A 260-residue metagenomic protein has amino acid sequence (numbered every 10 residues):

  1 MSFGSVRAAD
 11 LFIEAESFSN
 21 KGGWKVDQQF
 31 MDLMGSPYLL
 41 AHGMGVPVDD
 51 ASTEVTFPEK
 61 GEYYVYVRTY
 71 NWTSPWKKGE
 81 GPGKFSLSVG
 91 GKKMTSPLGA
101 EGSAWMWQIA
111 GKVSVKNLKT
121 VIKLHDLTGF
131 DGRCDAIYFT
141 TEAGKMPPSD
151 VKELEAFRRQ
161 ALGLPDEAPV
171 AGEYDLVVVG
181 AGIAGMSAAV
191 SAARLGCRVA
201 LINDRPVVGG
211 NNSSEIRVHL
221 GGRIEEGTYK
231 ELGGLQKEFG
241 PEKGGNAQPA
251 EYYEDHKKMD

Functional and structural regions predicted by a protein language model:
M1-V6: C-terminal segment of classical bacterial N-terminal signal peptides
A8-P169: Extracytoplasmic
V170-G182: Beta1/beta-strand and adjacent pyrophosphate-binding region of the FAD-binding site in flavoprotein oxidoreductases
E173-L176, L195-V199: Loop/turn elements at helix/coil->beta-strand transitions in domains of secreted/extracellular proteins
G185: N-terminal Rossmann-fold NAD(P) dinucleotide-binding loop
A192: Aromatic pocket-lining residues of Rossmann-like dinucleotide-binding sites
C197-R198, N203-D260: Conserved N-terminal/central alpha/beta ligand/cofactor-binding core
